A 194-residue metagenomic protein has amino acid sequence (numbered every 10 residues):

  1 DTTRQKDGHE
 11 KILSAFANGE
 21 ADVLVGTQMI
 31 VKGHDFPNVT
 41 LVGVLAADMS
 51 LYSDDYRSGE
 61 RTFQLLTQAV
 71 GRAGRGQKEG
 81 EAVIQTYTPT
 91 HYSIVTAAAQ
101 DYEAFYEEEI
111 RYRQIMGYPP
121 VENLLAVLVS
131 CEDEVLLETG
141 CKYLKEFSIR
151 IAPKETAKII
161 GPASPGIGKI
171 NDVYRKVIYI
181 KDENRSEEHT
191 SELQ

Functional and structural regions predicted by a protein language model:
T3-L24, I30-S53, Q68-S191: Accessory helical-bundle/CTD segments and flexible terminal tails appended to RecA-like ATPase motors
Y56-F63: Short, conserved loop/turn and helix-capping segments at secondary-structure boundaries that abut family-defining
